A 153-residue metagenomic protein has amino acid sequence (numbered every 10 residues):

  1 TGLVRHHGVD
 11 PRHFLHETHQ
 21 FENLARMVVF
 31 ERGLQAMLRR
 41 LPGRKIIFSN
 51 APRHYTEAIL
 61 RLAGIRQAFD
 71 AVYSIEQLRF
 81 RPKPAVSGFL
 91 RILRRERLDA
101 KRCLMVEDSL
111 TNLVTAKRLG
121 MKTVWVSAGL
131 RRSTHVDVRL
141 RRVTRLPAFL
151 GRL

Functional and structural regions predicted by a protein language model:
T1-Q20: A metal-dependent, Asp-based hydrolase signature
R12, Q35, R39, P52-R53 (+1 more regions): Asp-based, Mg2+/Mn2+-dependent phosphohydrolase catalytic module
H19-M27: Surface-exposed cleft-lining segments at the edges of enzyme active sites
M27-A36: A short, well-structured juxtamembrane/interface segment
R44-I46, K122: Proline-centered loop/turn at the N-terminus of a beta-strand
